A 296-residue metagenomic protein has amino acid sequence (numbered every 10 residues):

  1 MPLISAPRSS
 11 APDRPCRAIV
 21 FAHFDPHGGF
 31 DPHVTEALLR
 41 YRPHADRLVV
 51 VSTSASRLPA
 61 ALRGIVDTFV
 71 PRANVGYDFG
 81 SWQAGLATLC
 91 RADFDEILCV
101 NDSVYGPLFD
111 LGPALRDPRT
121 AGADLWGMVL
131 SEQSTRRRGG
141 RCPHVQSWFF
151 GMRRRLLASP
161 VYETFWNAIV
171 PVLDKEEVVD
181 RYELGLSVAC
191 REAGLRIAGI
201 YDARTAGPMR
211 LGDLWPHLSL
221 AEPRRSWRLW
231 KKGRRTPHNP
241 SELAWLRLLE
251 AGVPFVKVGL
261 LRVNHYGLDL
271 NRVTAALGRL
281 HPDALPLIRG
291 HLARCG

Functional and structural regions predicted by a protein language model:
M1-G296: ER/Golgi luminal nucleotide-sugar-dependent glycosyltransferases, focusing on the catalytic module
